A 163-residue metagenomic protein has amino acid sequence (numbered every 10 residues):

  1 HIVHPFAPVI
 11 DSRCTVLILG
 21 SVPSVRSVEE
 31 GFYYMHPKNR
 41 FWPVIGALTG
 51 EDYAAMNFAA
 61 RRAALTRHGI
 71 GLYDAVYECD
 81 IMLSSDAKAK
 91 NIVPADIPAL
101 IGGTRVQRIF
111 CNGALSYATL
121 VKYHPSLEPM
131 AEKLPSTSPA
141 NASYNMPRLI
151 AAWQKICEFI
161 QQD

Functional and structural regions predicted by a protein language model:
H1-T15, P37, L83-P98, V121-D163: C-terminal capping/extension of enzyme domains
T15-S21: Short, hydrophobic/glycine-enriched beta-strand segments
S21, L72, S136: Conserved proline-anchored active-site loop of SAM-dependent methyltransferases that bridges a beta-strand
P23-R26, R40, Y77-D80, A114-A118 (+1 more regions): Short, solvent-exposed loop/turn segments at secondary-structure junctions
R26-K88: Short, surface-exposed acidic-centric catalytic microdomains
F32, V106, S138-N141: Short histidine/acidic/glycine/proline-rich micro-motifs that form metal- and phosphate-coordinating active-site loops
R67-Y117: Internal catalytic-core helix/loop-beta-alpha segment that presents or stabilizes conserved functional determinants
